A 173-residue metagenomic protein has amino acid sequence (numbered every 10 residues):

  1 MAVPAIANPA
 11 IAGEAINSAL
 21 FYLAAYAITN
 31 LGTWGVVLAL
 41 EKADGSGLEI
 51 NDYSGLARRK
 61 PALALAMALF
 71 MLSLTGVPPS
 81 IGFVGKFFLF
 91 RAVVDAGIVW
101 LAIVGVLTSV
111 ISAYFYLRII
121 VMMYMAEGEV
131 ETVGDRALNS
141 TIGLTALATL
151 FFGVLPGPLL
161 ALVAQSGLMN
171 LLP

Functional and structural regions predicted by a protein language model:
M1-P173: Alpha-helical transmembrane segments of multi-pass membrane proteins predominantly involved in bioenergetics
